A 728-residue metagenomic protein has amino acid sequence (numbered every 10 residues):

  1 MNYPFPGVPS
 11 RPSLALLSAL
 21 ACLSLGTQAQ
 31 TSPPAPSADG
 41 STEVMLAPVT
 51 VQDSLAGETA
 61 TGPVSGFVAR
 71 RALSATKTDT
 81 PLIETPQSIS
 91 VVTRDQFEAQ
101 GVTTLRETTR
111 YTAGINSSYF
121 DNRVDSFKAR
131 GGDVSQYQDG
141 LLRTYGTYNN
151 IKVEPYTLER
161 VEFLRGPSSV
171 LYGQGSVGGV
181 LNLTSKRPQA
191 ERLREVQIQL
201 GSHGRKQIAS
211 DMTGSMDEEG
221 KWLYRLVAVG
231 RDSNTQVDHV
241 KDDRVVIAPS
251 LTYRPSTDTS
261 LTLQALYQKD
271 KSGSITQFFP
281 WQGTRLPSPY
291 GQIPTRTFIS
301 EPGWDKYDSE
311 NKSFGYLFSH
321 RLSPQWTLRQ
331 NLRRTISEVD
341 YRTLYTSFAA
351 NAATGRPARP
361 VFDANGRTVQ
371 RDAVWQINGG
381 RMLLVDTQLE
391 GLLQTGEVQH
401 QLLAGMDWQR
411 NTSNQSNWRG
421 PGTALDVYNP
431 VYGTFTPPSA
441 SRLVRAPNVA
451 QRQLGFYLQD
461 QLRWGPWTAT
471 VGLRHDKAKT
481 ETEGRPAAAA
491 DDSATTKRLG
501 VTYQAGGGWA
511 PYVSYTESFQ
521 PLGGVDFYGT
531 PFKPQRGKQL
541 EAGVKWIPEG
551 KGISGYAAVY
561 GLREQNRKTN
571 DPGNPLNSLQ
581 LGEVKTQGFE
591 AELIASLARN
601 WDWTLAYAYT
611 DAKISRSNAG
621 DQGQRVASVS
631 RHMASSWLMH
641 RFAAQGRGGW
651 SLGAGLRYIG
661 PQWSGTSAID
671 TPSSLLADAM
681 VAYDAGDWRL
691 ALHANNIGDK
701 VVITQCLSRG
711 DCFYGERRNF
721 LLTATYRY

Functional and structural regions predicted by a protein language model:
S117, D125-S126, L142-R165, L183-S185: Short acidic/polar hinge/loop motifs at secondary-structure boundaries that mediate gating or recognition
Y156-E159, V170-P249, Y253-T259, K312 (+1 more regions): Outer-membrane beta-barrel translocator/receptor signature
R231-T235, A248-R254, D258-R321, V339-G380 (+2 more regions): Acidic/polar loop-and-plug regions of large Gram-negative outer-membrane beta-barrel proteins
T252-R254, G380, Q399-N411, P447-E564 (+3 more regions): Structural signature of Gram-negative outer-membrane beta-barrels, strongest in the C-terminal barrel of TonB-dependent
K271-T284, T412-N414, T502-W546, K551-L579 (+3 more regions): Surface-exposed extracellular loop regions of Gram-negative outer-membrane beta-barrel proteins, predominantly
S319-R321, Q325-R333, S337-Y345, P511 (+2 more regions): Membrane-embedded beta-barrel scaffold of Gram-negative outer-membrane proteins
P466, G561, Q580-T666, T723-R727: Gram-negative outer-membrane beta-barrel transporters
R657-G665, A682-Y728: C-terminal beta-signal and adjacent terminal beta-strands/loops of Gram-negative outer-membrane beta-barrel proteins
